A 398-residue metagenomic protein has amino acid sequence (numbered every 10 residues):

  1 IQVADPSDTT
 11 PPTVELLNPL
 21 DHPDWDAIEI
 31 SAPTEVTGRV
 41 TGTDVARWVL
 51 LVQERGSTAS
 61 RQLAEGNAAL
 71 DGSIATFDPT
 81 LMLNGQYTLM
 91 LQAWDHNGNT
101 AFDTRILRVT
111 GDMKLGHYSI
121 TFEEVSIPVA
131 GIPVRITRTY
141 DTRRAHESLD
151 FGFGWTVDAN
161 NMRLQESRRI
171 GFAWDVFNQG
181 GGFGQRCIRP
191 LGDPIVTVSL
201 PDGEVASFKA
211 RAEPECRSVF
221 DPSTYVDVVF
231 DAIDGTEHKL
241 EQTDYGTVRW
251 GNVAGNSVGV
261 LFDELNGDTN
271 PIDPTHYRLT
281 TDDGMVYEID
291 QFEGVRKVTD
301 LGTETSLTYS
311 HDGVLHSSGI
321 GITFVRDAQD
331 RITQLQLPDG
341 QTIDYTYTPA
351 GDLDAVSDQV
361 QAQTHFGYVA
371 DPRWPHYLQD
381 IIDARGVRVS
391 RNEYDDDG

Functional and structural regions predicted by a protein language model:
I1-R108: Long, low-complexity serine/threonine/glycine- and acidic-rich segments characteristic of extracellular
I1-V3, E15, R39, T76-D78 (+8 more regions): Generic structural detector for well-ordered beta-strands
Q2-T9, G72-T76, T80-P271: Intrinsically disordered, low-complexity segments enriched in small residues
D5, V52-G56, D95, Y140 (+4 more regions): Residue-level signal for short segments within beta-strands and strand-turn junctions of well-structured beta-sheet
T10-P12, A46, I132, W374-Y377: Residue-level signal for beta-strand positions within conserved beta-sheet cores that form or flank
L17-D24, Q165-W174, A210-E213, H365-D371: Short regulatory "switch" loops immediately downstream of catalytic or recognition motifs within protein catalytic
V36, W48, L89, E123 (+5 more regions): Residue-level detector of short, conserved catalytic/binding motifs and their immediate flanks
L115, C187, I195-V198, D202 (+1 more regions): Extended charged/polar low-complexity repeat regions
